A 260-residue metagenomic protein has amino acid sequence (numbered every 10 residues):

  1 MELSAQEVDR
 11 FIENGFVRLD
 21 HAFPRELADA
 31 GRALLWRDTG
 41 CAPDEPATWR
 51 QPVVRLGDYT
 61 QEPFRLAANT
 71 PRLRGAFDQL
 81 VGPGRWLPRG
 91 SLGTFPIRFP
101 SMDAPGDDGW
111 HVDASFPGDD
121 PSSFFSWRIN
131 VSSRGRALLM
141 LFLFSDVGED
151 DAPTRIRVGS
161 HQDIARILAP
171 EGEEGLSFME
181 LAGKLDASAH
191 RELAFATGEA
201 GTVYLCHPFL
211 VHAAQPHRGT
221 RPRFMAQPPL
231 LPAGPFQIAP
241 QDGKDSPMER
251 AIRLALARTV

Functional and structural regions predicted by a protein language model:
E2-Q6, F11-N14, F23-A200, Q215-R221 (+1 more regions): Non-heme Fe(II) oxygenase catalytic core, chiefly the N-lobe of the double-stranded beta-helix
P43, P232-V260: Double-stranded beta-helix
E199-T202, H207: Catalytic cores of PAPS-dependent sulfotransferases and nucleotide-sugar/CMP/GDP-dependent glycosyltransferases
F209-A213: Histidine-centered metal-chelating micro-motifs
